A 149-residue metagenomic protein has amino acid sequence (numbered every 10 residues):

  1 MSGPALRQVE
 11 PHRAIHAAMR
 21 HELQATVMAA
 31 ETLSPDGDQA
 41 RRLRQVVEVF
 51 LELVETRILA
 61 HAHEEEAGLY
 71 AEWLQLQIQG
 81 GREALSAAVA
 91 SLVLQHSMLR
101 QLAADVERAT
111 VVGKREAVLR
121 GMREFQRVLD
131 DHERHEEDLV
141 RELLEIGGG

Functional and structural regions predicted by a protein language model:
M1-G149: Small-residue-biased structural context
